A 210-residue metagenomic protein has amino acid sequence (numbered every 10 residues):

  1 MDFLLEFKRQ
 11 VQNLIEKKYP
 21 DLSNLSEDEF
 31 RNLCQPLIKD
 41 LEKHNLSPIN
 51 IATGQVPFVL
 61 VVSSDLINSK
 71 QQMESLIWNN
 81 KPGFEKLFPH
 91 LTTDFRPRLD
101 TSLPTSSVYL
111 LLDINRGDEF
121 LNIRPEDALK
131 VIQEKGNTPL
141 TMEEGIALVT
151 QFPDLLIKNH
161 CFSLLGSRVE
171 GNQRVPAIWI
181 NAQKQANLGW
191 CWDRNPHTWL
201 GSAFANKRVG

Functional and structural regions predicted by a protein language model:
M1-T138, G145-G210: A binding-site-centric feature that preferentially detects glycan-recognition modules on secreted/surface proteins
